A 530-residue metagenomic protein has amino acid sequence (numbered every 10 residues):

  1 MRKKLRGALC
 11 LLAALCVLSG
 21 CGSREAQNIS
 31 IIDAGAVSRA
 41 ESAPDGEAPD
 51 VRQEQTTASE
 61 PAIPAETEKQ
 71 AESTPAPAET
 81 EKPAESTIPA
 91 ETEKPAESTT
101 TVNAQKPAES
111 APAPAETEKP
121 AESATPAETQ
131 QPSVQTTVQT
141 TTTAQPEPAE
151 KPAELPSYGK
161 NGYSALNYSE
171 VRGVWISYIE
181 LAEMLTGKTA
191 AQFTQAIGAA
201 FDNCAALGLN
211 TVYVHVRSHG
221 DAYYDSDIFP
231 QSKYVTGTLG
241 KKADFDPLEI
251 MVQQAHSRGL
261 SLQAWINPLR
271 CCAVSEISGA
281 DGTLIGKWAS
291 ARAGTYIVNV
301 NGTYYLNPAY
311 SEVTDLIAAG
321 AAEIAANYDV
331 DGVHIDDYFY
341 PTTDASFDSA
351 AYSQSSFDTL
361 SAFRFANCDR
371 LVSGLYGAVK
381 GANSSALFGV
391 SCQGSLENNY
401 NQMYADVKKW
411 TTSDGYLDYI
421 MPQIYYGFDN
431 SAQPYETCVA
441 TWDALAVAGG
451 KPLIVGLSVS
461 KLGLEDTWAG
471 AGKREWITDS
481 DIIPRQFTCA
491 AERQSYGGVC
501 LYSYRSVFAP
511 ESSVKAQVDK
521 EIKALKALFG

Functional and structural regions predicted by a protein language model:
V17-G20: C-terminal motif of bacterial Sec signal peptides marking the signal peptidase cleavage site
Y163-T194, Q263-A264, L269-A326, G470-I477: Active-site-adjacent "subsite" loops/lids of carbohydrate-active enzymes
I179-A191, F229-D244, V300-D315, F357-N367 (+2 more regions): The substrate-binding groove and active-site-proximal loops of carbohydrate-active enzymes, especially glycoside
K188-L207, Y234-R258, A366-L371: Aromatic- and glycine-enriched glycan-recognition loops and surfaces that form the carbohydrate-binding subsites
F193, N210, E249, I285 (+2 more regions): Polysaccharide-binding and catalytic clefts of secreted carbohydrate-active enzymes
Q195-A222, N327-D331, Y416-L417, Y496-G498: Catalytic domains of carbohydrate-active enzymes, especially glycoside hydrolases
L207-A243: Aromatic-lined carbohydrate-binding/catalytic grooves of carbohydrate-active enzymes
D414-P434, T441-A444, A448-G530: Substrate-binding cleft of secreted/luminal carbohydrate-active enzymes
